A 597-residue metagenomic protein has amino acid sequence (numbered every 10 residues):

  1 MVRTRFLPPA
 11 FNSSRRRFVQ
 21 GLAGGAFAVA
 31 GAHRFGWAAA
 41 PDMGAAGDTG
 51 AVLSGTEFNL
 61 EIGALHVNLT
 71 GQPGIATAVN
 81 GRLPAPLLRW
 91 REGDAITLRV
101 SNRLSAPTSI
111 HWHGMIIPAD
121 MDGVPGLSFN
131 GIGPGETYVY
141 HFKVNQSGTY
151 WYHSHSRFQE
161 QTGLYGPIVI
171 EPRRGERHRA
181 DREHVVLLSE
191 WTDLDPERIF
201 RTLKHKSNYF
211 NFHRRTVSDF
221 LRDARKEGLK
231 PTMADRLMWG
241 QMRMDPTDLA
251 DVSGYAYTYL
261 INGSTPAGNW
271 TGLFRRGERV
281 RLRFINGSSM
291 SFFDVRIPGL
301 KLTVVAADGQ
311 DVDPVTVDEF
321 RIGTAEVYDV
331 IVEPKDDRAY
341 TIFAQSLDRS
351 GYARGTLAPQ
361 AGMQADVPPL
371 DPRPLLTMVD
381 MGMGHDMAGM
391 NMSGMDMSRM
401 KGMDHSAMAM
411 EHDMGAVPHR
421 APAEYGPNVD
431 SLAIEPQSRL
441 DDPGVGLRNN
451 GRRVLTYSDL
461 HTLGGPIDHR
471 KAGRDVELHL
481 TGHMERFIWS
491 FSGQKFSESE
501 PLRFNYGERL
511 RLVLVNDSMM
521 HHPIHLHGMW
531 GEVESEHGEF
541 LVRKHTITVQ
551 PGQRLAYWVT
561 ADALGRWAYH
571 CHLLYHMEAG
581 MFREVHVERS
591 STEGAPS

Functional and structural regions predicted by a protein language model:
M1-S14: N-terminal secretory signal peptides
V2, L53-R179, D251-T258, R283 (+6 more regions): Histidine- and aromatic-enriched segments that form or immediately flank copper-ligand environments
S14-V29: N-terminal export leaders
A40-S54, F58, G415-E435, V445 (+1 more regions): N-terminal pre-domain segments of enzymes
D48-G50, Y165-S189, R354-D386, G580-S597: Extracytoplasmic/periplasmic copper-protein system
A64, P73-G74, L188-R275: Mobile cap/lid helix-loop segments that border enzyme active or cofactor-binding sites and regulate substrate access
M121-V124, N130-G133, M233-D396, D404 (+2 more regions): Histidine- and aromatic-rich segments of cupredoxin/plastocyanin-like copper-binding domains
Q146, P334-D336, A563: Surface-exposed, short loops/turns at beta-strand junctions within beta-sandwich domains
